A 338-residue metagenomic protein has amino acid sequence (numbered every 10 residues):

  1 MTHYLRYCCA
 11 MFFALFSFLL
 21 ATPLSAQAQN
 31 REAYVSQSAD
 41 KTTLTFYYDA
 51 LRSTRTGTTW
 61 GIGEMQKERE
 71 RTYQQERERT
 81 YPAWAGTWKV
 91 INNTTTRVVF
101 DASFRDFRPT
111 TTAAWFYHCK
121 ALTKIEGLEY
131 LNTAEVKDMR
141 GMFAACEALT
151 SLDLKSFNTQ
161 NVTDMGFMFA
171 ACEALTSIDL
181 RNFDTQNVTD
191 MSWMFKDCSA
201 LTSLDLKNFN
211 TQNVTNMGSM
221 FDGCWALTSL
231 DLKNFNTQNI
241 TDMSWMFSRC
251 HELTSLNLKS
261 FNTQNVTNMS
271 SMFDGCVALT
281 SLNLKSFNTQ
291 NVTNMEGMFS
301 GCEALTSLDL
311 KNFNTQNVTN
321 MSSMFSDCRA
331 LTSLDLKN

Functional and structural regions predicted by a protein language model:
M1-R6: N-terminal secretory signal peptides that target proteins for export/translocation
C8, L24-N338: Negatively charged
C9-T22: Bacterial N-terminal signal peptides
